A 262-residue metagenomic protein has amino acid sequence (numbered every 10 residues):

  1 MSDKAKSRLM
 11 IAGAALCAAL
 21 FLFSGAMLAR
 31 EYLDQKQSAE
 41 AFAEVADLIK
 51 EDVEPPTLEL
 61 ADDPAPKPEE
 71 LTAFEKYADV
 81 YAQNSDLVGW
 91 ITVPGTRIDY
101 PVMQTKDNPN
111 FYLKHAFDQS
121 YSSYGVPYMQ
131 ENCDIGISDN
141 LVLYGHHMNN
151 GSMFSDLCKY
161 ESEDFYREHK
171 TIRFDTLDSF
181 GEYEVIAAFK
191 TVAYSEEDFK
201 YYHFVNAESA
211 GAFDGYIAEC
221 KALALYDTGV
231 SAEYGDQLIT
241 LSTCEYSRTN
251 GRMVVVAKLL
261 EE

Functional and structural regions predicted by a protein language model:
M1-C17: N-terminal Sec-pathway targeting helices
F21-E262: Solvent-exposed, non-transmembrane regions of membrane-associated and secreted proteins
